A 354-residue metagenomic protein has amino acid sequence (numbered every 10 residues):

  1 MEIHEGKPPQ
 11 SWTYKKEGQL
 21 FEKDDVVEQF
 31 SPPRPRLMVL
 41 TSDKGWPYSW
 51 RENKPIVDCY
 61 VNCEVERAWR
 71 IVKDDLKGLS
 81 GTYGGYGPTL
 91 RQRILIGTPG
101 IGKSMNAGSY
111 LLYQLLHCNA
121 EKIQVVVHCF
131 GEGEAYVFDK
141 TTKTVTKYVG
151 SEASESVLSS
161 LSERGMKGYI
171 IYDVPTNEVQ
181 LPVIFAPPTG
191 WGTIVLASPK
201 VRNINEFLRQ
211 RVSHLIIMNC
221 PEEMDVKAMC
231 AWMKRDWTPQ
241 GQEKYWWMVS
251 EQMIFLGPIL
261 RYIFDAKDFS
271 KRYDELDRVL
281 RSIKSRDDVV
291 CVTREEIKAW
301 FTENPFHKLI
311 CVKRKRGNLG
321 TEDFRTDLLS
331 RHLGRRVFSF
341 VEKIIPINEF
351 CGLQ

Functional and structural regions predicted by a protein language model:
M1-G87, P182-V183, W191-T193, S198-V201 (+3 more regions): Extended, charged/polar low-complexity intrinsically disordered regions
Y86-N106: Walker A/P-loop nucleotide-binding motif
I96, H128-G192: Conserved P-loop NTPase "ATPase switch" module shared by AAA+ and STAND
T98, S104-H128: P-loop NTPase Walker A phosphate-binding motif
G100, G150, Q242-Y245: Amphipathic alpha-helical protein-protein interaction segments
K103-N106, E178-I184, I204: Active-site-adjacent loop/helix micro-motif of nuclease/hydrolase catalytic cores
A135-V137, R202-E206: Switch/connector loops and helix/strand junctions flanking conserved nucleotide-binding motifs in nucleotide-processing
N219-E222: Glycine/proline-rich low-complexity segments that form flexible loops, beta-turns, and polyproline
